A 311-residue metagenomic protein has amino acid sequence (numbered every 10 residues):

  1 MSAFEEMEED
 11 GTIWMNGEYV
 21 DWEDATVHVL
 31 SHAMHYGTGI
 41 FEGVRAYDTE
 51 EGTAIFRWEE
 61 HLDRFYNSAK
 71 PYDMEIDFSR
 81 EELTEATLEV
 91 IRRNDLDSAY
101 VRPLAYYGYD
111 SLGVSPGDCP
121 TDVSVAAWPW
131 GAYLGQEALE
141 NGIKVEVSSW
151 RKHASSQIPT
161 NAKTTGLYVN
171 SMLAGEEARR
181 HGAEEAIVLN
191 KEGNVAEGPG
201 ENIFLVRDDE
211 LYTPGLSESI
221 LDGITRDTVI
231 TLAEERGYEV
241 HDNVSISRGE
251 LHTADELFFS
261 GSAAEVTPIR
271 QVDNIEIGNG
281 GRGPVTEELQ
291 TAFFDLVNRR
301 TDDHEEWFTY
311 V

Functional and structural regions predicted by a protein language model:
M1-F78, E85-E89, L112-V311: Helix-start/capping segments and mature chain N-termini
L83-S98, L104-D110, W128: Short, acidic/charged, Gly/Pro-enriched secondary-structure junctions
